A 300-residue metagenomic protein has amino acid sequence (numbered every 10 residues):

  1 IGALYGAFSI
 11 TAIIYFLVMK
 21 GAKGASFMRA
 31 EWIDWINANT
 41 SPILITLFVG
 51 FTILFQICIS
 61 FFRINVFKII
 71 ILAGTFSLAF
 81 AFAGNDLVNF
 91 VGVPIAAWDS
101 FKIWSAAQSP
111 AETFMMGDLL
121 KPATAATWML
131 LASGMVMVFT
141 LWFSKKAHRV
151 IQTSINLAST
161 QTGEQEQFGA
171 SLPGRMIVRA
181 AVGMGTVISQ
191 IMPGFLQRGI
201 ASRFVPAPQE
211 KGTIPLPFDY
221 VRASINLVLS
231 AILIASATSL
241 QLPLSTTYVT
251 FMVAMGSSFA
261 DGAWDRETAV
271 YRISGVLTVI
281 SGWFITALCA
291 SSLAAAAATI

Functional and structural regions predicted by a protein language model:
I1-L242, T247-I300: Alpha-helical transmembrane segments and immediately membrane-proximal extracytoplasmic
